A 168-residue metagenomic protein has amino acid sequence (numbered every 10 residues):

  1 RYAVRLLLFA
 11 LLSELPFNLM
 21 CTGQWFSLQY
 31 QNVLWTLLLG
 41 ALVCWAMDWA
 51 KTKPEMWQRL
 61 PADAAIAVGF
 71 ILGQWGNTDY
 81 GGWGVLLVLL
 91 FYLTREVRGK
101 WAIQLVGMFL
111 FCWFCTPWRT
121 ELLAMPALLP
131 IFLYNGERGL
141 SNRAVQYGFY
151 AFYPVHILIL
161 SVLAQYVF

Functional and structural regions predicted by a protein language model:
R1-F168: Alpha-helical transmembrane segments and their immediate juxtamembrane cytosolic regions
